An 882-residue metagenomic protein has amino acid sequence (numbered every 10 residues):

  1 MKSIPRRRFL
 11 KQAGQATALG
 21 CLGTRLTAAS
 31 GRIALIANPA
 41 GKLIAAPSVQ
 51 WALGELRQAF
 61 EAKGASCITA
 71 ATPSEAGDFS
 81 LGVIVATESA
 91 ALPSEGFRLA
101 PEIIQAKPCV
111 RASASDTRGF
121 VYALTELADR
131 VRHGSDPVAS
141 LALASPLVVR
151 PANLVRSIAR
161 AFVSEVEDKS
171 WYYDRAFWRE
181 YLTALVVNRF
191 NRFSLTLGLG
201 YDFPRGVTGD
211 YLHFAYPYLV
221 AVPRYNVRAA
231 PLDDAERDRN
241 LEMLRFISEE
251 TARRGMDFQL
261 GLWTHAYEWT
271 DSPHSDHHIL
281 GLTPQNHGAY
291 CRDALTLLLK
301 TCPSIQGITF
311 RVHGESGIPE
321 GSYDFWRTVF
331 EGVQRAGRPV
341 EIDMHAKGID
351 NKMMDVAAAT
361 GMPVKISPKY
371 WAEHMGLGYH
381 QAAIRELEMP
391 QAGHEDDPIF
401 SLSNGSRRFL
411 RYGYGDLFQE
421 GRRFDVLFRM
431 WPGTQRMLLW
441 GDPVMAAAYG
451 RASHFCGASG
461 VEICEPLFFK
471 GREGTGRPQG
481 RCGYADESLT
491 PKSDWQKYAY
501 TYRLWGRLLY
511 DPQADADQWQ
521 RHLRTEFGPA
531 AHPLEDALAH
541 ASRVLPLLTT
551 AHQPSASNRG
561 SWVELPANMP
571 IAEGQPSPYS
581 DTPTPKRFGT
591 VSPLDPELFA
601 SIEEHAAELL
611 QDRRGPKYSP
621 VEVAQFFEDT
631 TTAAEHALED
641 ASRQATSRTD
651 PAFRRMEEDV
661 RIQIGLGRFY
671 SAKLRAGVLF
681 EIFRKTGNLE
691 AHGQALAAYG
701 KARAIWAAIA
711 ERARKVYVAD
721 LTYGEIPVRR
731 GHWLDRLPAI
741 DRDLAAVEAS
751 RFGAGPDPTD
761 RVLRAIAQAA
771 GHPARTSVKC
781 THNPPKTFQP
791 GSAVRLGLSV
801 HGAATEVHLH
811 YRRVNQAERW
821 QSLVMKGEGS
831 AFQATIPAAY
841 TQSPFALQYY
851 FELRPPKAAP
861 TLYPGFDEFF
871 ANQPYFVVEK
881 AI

Functional and structural regions predicted by a protein language model:
K2-T17: N-terminal secretory signal peptides and thylakoid transit peptides that target proteins across membranes
G23-A37: C-terminal segment of N-terminal export signals and the immediately downstream linker at the start of the mature
A40-E61: Short, charged N-terminal beta->alpha structural module
A52-E55, A59, L92-N286, K300-S304 (+3 more regions): Feature activates predominantly on carbohydrate-active enzymes
E61, G134-S135, N191, F203-G206 (+5 more regions): Catalytic-core regions of glycoside hydrolase
I68-P93: Short, well-ordered secondary-structure micro-motifs within conserved domains or adaptor modules
P137, E465-H732, R736-L737: C-terminal non-catalytic alpha-helical accessory regions
I740-I882: Glycan-association/targeting regions that enable binding to alpha-glucans and other polysaccharides
